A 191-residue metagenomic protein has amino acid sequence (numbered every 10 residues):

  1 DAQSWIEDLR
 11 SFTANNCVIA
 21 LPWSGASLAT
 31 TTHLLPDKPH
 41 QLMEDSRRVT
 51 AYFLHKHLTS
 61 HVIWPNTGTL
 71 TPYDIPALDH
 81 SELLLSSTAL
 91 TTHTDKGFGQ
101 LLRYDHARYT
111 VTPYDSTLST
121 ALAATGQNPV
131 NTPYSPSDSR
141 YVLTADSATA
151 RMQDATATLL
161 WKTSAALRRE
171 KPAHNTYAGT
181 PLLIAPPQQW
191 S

Functional and structural regions predicted by a protein language model:
D1-T67, T71-D74, D105-T125: Metal-dependent polysaccharide deacetylase catalytic core of the NodB/CE4 family, i.e., the active-site-bearing domain
T50-L58, G68-T91, K96-S191: Catalytic grooves of carbohydrate-active enzymes
